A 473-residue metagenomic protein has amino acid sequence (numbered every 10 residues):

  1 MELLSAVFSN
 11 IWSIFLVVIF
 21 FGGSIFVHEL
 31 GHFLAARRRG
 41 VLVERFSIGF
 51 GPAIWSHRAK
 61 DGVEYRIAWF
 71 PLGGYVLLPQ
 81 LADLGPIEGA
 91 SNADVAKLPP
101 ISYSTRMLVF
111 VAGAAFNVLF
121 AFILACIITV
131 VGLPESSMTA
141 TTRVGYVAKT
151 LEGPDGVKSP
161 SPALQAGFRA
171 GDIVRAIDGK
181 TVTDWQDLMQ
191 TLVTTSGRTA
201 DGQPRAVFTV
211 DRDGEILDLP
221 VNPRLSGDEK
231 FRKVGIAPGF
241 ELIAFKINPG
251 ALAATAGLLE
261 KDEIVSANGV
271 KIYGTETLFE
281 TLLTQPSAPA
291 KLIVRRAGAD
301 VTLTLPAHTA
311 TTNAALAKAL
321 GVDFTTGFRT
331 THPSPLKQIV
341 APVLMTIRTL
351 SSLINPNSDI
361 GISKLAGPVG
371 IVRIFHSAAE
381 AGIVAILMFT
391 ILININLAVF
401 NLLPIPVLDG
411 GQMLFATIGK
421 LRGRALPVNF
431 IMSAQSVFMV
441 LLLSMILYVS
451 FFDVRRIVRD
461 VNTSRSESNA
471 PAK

Functional and structural regions predicted by a protein language model:
E2-L4, F8-N10, A93-S104, A148-G153 (+3 more regions): Functional transmembrane alpha-helices
F8-N92, I393, F400-R422: Small-residue-rich helix-interface/hinge motifs
H28, I67, A163, G171-V174 (+10 more regions): Terminal peptide-recognition signature
R39-E44, G132-T150, R456-S468: Alpha-helical transmembrane signal-anchor/signal-peptide segments
G74-G153, P160-S161, I386, F430-F451: Internal alpha-helical transmembrane segments
G89-P134, I177-E229: Interdomain regulatory linker/hinge segments that flank or connect interaction modules in polarity/junction/synaptic
Y146-D184, K473: Short extracytoplasmic
L164, A176-V207, A254-T255, S266-V294: PDZ domains, with a preference for the canonical peptide-binding region formed by the helix
